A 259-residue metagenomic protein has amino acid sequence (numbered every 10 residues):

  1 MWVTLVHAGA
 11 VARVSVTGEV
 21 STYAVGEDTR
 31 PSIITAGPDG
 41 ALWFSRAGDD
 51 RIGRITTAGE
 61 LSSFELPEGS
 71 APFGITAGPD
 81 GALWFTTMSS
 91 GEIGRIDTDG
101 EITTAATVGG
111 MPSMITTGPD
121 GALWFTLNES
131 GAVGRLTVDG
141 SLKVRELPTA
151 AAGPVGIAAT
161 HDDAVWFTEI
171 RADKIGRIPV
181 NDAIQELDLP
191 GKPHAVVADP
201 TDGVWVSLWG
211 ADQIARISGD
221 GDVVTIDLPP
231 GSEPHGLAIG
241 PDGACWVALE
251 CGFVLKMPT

Functional and structural regions predicted by a protein language model:
M1-H7, L42-G48, L83-S89, F125-E129 (+3 more regions): Conserved beta-strand positions in repeat-built beta-propeller and related beta-rich domains
V14-G18, I55-E60, I96-G100, L136-S141 (+3 more regions): Short loop/turn segments that connect beta-strands within beta-propeller blades
Y23-E27, E65-E68, A105-G109, E146-A150 (+2 more regions): Surface loop/turn motifs at the tips and blade-to-blade linkers of beta-strand repeat domains
R30, G48, A71, S89 (+7 more regions): Beta-rich catalytic cores
A36-D39, A77-G81, T117-G121, A159-D162 (+2 more regions): Residue-level detector of Asp-centered blade-edge/turn motifs that repeat once per structural unit in beta-propeller
L228-T259: Blade-level signature of beta-propeller repeat domains, shared across WD40, Kelch, NHL, RCC1 and BNR/Asp-box propellers
